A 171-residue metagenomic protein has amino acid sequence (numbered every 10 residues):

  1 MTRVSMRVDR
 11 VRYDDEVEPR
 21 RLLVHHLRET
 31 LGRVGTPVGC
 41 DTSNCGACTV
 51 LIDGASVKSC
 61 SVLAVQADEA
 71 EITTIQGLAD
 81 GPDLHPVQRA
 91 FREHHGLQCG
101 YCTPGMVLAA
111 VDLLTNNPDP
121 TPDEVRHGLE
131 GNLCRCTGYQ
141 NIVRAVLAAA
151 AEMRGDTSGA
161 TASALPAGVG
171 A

Functional and structural regions predicted by a protein language model:
M1-A171: Signature of N-terminal electron-transfer/Fe-S-associated modules in redox systems
